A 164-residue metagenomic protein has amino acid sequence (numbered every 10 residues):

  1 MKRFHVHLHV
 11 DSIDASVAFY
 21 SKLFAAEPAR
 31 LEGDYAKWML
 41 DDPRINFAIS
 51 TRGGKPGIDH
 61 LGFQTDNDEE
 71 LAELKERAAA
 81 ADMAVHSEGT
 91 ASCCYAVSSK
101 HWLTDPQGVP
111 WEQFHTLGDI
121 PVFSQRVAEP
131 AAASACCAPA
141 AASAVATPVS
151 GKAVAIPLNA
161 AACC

Functional and structural regions predicted by a protein language model:
M1-A15, R44, L61, V122-C164: N-terminal beta-strand motif that seeds the catalytic metal site of vicinal oxygen chelate
M1-N46: Core segments of cupin and vicinal oxygen chelate
H5-H7, K37, H60-G62, K100-W102: Short aromatic/hydrophobic contact patches that present stacked aromatics for nucleic-acid/ligand binding
I13, G62-P110, G118-P121: Vicinal oxygen chelate
E27, N46-A48, A84-G89: A short linear hydrophobic-aromatic micro-motif
E32-Y35, K55-G57, C94-S99: Short acidic/glycine-enriched loop/turn segments that link adjacent beta-strands
D41-I45, G54-P56, D66-L71: Short, charged/polar surface micro-motifs in flexible loops or helix N-caps
